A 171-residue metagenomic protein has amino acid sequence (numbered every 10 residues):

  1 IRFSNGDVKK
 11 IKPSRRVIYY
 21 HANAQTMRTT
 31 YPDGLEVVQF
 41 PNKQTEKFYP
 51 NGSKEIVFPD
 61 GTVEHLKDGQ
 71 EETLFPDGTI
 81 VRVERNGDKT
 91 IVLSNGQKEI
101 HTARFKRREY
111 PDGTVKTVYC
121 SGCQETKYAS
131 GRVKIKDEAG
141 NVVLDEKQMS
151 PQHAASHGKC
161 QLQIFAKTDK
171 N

Functional and structural regions predicted by a protein language model:
I1-N171: Repetitive, compositionally biased segments used for assembly/scaffolding
